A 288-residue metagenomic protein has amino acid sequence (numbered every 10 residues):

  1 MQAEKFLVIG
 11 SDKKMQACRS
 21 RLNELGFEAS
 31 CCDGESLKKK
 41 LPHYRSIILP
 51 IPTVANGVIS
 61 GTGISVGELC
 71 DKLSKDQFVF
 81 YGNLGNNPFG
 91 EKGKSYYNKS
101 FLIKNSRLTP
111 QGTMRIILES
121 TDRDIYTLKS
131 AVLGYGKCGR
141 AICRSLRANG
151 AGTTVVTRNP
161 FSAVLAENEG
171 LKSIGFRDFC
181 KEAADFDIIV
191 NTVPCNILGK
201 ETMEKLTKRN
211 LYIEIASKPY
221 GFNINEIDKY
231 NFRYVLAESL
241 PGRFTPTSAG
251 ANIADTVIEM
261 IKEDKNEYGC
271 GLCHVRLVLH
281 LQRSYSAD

Functional and structural regions predicted by a protein language model:
E4-K39: N-terminal glycine-/charge-rich "phosphate-binding" loop or analogous flexible N-terminal tail
L7-Q16, L22, Y126-L146: Glycine-rich adenosine-cofactor-binding loop
D12, E35, G85, R158-N159 (+1 more regions): Residues in the short beta-alpha loop(s) of Rossmann-like NAD(P)-binding domains
E28-S36, A151-E169: NAD(P)-binding Rossmann-fold cofactor-contacting core
R45-S46, F78, I188, L211: Structural motif
P52-I59, S65-K72, E169-G242: Rossmann-like adenosine-cofactor binding region
A55-P110: Phosphate/diphosphate ligand-binding glycine-rich loop within oxidoreductases
G93-T127, G221-H274: Adenosine-phosphate binding glycine-rich loop
